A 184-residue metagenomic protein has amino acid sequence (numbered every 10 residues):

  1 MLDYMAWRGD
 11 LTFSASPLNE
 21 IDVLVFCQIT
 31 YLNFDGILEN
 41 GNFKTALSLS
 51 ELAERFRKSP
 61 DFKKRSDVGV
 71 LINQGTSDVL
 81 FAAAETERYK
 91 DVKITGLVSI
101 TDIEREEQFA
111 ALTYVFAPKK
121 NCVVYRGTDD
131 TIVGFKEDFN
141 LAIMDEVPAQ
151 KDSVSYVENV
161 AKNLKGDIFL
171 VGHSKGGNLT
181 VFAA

Functional and structural regions predicted by a protein language model:
M1-V171, N178-A184: Non-catalytic, mobile gating and regulatory segments of ester bond hydrolases
